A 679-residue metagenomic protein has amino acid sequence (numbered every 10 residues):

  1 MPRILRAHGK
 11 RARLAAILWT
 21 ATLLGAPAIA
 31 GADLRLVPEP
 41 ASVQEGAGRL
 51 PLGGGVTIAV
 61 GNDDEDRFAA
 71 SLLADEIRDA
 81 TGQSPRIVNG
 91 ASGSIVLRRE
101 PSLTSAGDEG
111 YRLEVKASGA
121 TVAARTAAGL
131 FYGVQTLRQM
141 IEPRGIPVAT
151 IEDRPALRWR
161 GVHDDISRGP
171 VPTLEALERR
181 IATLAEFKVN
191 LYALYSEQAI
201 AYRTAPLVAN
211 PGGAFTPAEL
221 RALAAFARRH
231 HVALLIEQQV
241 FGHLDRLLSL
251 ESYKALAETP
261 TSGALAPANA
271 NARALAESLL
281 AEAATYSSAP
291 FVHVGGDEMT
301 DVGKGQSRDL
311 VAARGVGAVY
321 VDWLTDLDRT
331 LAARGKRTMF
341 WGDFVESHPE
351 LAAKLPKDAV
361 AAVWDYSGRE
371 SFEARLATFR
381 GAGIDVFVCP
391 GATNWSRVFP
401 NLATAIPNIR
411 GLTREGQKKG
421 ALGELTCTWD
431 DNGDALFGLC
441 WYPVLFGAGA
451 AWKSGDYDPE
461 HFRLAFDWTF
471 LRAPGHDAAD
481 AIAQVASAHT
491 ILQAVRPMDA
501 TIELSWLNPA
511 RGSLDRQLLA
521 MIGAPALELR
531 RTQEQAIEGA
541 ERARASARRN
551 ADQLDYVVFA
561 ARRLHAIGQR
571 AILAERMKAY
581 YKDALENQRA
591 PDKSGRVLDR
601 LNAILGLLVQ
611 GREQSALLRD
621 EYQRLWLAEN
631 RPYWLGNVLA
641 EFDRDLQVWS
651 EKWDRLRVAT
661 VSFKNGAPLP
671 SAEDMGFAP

Functional and structural regions predicted by a protein language model:
P2-I17: Bacterial N-terminal signal peptides that target proteins for export
A15-A26: Bacterial N-terminal signal peptides
G31-R160, G411, D434: Contiguous, structured surface segment used for ligand recognition
V37-E39, Q44-E45, L52, A106 (+6 more regions): Substrate-binding groove of N-acetylhexosamine-processing glycoside hydrolases
D66-F68, A201-T204, H243-R246, V302-K304 (+4 more regions): Extracytoplasmic/secreted cell-surface and envelope-processing proteins
V96-R98, V162, T338-D343: Short, hydrophobic beta-strand segments that form beta-sheet elements in well-ordered domains
T104-D322, D326, T330-A332, M339 (+6 more regions): Feature activates predominantly on carbohydrate-active enzymes
